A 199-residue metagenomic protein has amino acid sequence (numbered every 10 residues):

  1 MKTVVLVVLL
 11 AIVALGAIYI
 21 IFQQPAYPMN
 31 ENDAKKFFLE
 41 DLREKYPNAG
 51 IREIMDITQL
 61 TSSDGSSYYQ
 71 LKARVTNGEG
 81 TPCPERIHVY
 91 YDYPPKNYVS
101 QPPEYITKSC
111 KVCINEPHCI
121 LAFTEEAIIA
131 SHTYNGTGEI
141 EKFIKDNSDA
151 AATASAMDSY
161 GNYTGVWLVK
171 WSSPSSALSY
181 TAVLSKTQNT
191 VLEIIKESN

Functional and structural regions predicted by a protein language model:
V4-F22: Hydrophobic membrane-insertion alpha-helices, especially the h-region of bacterial N-terminal signal peptides
G16-Y19, Q24, S66, H88 (+4 more regions): Generic intrinsically disordered, low-complexity segments enriched for polar/acidic and small residues
A17-I21, Q101-P117: Acidic/histidine-rich, surface-exposed loop or edge segments in extracytoplasmic proteins
Q23-L60, E116-M157: Short, non-transmembrane alpha-helical segments in secretory-pathway proteins
M29, P95-K96, P103-E104: Generic low-complexity segments that are intrinsically disordered, proline-rich and/or Lys/Arg-biased
P47-K96, I144-S198: Exposed beta-strand-loop-beta-strand "reactive/processing" segments of non-cytosolic proteins
